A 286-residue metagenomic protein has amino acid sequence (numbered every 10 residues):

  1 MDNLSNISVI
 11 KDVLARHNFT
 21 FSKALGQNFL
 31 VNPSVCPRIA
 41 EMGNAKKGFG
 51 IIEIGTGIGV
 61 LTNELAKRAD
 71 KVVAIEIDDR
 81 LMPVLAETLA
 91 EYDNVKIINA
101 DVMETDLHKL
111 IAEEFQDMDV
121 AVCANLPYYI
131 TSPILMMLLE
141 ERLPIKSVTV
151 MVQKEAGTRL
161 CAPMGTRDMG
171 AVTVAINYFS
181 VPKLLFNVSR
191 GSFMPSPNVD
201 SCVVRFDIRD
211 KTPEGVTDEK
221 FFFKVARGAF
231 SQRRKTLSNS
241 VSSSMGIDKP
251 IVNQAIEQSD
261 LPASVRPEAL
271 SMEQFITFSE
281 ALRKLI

Functional and structural regions predicted by a protein language model:
M1-G228, E268, T277-I286: Catalytic cores of RNA-modifying enzymes
I208, A226-I286: C-terminal lobe and adjacent flexible extensions of AdoMet/dcAdoMet transferase-like proteins
